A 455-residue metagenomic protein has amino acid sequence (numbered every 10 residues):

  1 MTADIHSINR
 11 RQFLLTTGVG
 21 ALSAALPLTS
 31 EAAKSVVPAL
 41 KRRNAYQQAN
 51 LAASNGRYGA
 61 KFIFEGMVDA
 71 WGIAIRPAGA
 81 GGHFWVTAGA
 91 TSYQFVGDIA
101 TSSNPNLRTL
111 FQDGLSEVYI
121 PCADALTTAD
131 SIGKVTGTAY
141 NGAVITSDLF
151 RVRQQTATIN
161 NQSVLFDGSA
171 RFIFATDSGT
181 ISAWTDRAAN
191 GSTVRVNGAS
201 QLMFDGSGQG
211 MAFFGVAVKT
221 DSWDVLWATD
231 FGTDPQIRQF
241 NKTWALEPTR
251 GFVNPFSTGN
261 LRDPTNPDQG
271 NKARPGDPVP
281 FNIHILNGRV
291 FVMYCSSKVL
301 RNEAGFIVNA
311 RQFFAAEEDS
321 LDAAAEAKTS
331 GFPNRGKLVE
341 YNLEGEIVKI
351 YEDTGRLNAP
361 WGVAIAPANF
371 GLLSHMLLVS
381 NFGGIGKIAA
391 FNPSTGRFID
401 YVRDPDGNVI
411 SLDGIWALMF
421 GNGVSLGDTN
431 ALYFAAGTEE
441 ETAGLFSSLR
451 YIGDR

Functional and structural regions predicted by a protein language model:
M1-N9, V19-L26: N-terminal secretory signal peptides
A3, S30, E318-L321: Intrinsic disorder/low-complexity signal
I5-L14, A32-A33: Twin-arginine (Tat) signal peptide motif
F13, S35-R455: Sequence/structural signature of beta-propeller domains
T17, A21-A39: Extracellular "leader-to-stem" segments immediately downstream of a signal peptide or signal-anchor in secreted/lumenal
